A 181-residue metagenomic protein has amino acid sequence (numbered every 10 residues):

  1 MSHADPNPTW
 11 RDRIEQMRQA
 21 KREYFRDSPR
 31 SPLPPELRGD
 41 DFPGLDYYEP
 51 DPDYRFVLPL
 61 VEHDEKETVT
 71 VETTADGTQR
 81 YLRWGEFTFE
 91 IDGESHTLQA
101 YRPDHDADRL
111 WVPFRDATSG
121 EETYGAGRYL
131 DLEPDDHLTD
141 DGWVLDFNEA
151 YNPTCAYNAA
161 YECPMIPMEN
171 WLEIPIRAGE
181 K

Functional and structural regions predicted by a protein language model:
M1-D106, G127-L132, E173, A178-K181: A compositional/structural signature for long, glycine/proline-rich flexible linkers and loops on extracytoplasmic
E65-E67, E121-T123, T154-A156: Short helix/loop capping segments that flank catalytic or ligand/cofactor-binding pockets
G77-R80, W111-V112, E133-H137, M165-N170: Short, surface-exposed linear patches
R83-G85, A117-T118, T139-W143, W171-P175: Short, surface-exposed, polar/charged, turn-prone segments marking secondary-structure boundaries
E86, R109, G142, A160-C163: Extracellular structured ligand-interaction cores
E94-E149: An exposed acidic His-Trp-rich patch
N152-P153, Y157-K181: Extended, aromatic/histidine-rich regions of cofactor-dependent oxidoreductases associated with respiratory
